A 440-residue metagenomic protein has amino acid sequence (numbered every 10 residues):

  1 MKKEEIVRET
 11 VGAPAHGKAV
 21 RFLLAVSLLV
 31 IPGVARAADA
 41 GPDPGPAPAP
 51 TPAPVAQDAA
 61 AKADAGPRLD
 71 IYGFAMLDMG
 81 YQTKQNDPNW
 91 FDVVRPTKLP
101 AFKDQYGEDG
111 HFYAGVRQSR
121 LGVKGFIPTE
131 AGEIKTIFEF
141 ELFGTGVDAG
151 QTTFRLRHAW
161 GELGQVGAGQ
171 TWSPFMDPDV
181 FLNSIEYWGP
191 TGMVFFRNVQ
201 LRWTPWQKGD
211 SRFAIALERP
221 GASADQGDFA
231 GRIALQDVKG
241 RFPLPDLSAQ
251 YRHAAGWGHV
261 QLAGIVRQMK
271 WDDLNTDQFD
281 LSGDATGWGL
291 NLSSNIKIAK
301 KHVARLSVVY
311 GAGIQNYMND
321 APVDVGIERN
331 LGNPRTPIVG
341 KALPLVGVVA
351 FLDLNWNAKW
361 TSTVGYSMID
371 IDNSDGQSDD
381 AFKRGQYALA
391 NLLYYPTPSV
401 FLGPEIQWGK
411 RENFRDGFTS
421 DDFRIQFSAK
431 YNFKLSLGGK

Functional and structural regions predicted by a protein language model:
M1-Q57, L437-K440: Cleavable N-terminal export/targeting peptides
P54-Q57, A101-E108, N183-Y187, A230-L235 (+4 more regions): Extracytoplasmic loops and strand-loop junctions of Gram-negative outer membrane beta-barrel proteins
D58-Q226, R241-H259, N295-A299, V303-N316: Outer membrane beta-barrel
Q82-N86, V147-A149, D177-F181, A222-G227 (+6 more regions): Outer-membrane beta-barrel proteins
G110-Y113, A149-T153, G189-F195, I233 (+6 more regions): Replace "Gram-negative outer membrane beta-barrel proteins" with "bacterial and organellar outer membrane beta-barrel
E133-G144, R219, A263-Q268, T361-S374 (+1 more regions): Transmembrane beta-strand segments that form the barrel wall of outer-membrane beta-barrel proteins
A254-F382, G439-K440: Detector for outer-membrane/organellar transmembrane beta-barrel domains, recognizing the amphipathic beta-strand
P396, S420-K440: Outer-membrane beta-barrel "beta-signal"
